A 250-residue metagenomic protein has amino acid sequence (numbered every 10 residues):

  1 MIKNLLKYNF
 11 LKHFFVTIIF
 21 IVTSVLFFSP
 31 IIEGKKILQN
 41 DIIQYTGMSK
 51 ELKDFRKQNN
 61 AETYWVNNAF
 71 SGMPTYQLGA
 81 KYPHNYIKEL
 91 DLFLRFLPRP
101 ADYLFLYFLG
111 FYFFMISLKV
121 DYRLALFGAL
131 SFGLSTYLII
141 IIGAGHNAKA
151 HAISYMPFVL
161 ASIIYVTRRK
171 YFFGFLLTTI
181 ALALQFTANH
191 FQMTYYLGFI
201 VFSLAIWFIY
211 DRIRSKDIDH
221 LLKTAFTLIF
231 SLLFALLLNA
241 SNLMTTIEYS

Functional and structural regions predicted by a protein language model:
M1-S29, D219-L232: Start-transfer (signal-anchor) and selected internal transmembrane alpha helices of multi-pass inner/ER membrane
L5-N9, K36, Q77, S117 (+2 more regions): Generic amphipathic alpha-helical segments used as scaffolds and interaction surfaces in large, multi-domain proteins
L11-F15, L90-R99, V120-G128, G174: Membrane-interface starts of transmembrane alpha-helices
I19, S49-K50, A80-P83, L124-F127 (+2 more regions): Alpha-helix initiation and N-capping motif
T23-F114, L130-S154: Membrane-interface coil-to-helix junctions
G110-S117, R123-R212, T224-I247: Membrane-embedded helix bundles of polyisoprenyl
R214-I218: Short helix-coil transition/hinge motifs at the ends and kinks of transmembrane helices, capturing the brief
